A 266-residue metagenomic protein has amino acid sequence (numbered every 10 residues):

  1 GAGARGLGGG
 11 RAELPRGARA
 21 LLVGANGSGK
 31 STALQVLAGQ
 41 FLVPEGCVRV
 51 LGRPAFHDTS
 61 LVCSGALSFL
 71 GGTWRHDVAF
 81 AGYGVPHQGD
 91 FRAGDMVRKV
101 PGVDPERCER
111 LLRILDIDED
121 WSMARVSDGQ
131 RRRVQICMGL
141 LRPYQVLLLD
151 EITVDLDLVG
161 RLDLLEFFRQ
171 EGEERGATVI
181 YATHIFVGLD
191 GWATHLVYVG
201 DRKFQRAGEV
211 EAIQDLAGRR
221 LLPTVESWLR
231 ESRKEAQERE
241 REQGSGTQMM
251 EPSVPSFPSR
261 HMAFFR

Functional and structural regions predicted by a protein language model:
G1-A18, T59: A short, flexible loop at the N-terminus of ABC-type nucleotide-binding domains that lies
V23-A25: The feature captures the beta-strand-to-loop junction immediately N-terminal to the Walker
A38: Helix-to-loop junction immediately C-terminal to a conserved catalytic motif
A55, S60-V134, M138, R142: ABC-family P-loop ATPase nucleotide-binding domains
E151-I152: Walker B catalytic motif
R161-R175: Helical segment within the ABC ATPase nucleotide-binding domain
A182-H184: H-loop/switch region of ABC-family ATPase nucleotide-binding domains
K203-R233: Conserved beta-strand-loop-alpha-helix hinge in the C-terminal portion of ABC ATPase nucleotide-binding domains
